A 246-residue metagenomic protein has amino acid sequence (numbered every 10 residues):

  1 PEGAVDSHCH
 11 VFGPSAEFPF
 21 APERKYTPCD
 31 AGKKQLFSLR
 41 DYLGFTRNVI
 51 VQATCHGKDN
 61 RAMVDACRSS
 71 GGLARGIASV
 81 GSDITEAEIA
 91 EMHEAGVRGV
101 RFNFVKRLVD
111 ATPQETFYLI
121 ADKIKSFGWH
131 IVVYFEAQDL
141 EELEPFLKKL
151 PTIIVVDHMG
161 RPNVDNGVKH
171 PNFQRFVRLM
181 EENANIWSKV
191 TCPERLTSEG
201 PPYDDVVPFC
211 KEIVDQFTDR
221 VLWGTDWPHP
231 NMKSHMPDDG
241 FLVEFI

Functional and structural regions predicted by a protein language model:
P1-K58, A62, G240, E244-F245: An N-terminally biased module of ancient metal coordination in phosphate/nucleic-acid-related enzymes
G3-V5, C9-V11, D41, E115-I120 (+4 more regions): A generic "structured core" feature
V5-C9, R47-V51, A74-A78, R98-F102 (+4 more regions): Hydrophobic faces of well-ordered beta-strands that scaffold small-molecule active sites in alpha/beta enzyme cores
H8, R40, M63, M92 (+6 more regions): Conserved, mostly hydrophobic/aromatic
G32-L36, I84-A87, L140-E141, V168-V177 (+1 more regions): Alpha-helical scaffolding within the catalytic cores of extracellular/periplasmic polymer-degrading hydrolases
F37, V64-D65, E141-E144, V177 (+2 more regions): Active-site phosphate/pyrophosphate- and oxyanion-stabilizing loops and adjacent acidic/basic residues in soluble
C55-Q138, E144-K148, K189-G200: Active-site gating/metal-coordination segments in enzymes
V164, K169-I246: H/E-rich (His + Asp/Glu) clusters that bind or coordinate divalent metals
